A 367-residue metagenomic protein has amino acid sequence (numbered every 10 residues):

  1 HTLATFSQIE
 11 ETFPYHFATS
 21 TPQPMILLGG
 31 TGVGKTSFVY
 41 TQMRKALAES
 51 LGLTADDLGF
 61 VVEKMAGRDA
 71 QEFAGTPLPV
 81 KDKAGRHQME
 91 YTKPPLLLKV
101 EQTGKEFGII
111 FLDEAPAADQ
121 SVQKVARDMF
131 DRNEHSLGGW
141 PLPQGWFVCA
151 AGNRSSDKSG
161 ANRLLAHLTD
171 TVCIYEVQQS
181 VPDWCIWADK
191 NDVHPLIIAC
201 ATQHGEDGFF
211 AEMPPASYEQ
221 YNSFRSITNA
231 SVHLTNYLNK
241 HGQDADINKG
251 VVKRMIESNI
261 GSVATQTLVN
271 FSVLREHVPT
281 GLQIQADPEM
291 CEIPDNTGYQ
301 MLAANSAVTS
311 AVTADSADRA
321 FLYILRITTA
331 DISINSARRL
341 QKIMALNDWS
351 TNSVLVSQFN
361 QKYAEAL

Functional and structural regions predicted by a protein language model:
H1-Q203: AAA+ P-loop NTPase catalytic core and its hallmark functional loops
F6-E10, P215-N222, E289-Q300, A311-S316: Structural motif
A188-E257: Conserved AAA+ ATPase small/helical "lid" subdomain
Q203, D207, K240, S258 (+7 more regions): Surface-exposed polar/charged interaction patches
K249, K253, G261, T265 (+2 more regions): Short amphipathic alpha-helical segments that mediate assembly, nucleic-acid/protein binding, or membrane association
K253-A311: Accessory nucleic acid-recognition modules appended to NTPase machines
D295-L367: Terminal-proximal interaction/regulatory segments of ATP-powered molecular machines
